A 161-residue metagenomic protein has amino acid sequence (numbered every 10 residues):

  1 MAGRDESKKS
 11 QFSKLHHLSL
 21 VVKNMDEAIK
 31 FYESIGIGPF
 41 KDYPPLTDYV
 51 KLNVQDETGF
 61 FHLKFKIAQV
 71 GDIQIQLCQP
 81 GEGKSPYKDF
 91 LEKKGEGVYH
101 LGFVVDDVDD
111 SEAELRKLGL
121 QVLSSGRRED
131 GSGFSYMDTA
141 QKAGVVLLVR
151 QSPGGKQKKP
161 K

Functional and structural regions predicted by a protein language model:
A2-K8, L20, D109-K161: Vicinal oxygen chelate
A2-S7, K14-L15, K23, I37-G38: The feature marks the first
D5-S10, K88-K94: Short, flexible, solvent-exposed loop/turn segments with mixed acidic/basic and small polar residues
L15-K23, F65-Q74, F90-D107: Vicinal oxygen chelate
A28-Y32, L115: Conserved active-site tyrosine of GNAT-family acetyltransferases
S34-F40, L118-Q121: Conserved acetyl-CoA-binding loop of GNAT-fold acetyltransferases
G38-D89, G133-G155: Conserved short beta-strand elements that form part of the metal-binding/catalytic scaffold of enzyme active sites
